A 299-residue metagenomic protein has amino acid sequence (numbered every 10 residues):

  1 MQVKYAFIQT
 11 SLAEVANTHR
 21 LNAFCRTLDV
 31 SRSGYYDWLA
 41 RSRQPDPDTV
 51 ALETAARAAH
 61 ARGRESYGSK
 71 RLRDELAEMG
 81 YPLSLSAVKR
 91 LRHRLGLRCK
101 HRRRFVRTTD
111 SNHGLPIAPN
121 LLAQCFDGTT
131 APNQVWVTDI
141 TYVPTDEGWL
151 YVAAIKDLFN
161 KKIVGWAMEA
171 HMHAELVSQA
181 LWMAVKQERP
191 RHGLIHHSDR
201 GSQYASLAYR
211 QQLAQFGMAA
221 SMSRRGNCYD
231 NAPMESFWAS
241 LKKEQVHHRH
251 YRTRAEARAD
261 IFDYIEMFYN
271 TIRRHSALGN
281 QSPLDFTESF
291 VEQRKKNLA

Functional and structural regions predicted by a protein language model:
M1-A299: Charged DNA-binding/catalytic regions of mobile-element recombinases
